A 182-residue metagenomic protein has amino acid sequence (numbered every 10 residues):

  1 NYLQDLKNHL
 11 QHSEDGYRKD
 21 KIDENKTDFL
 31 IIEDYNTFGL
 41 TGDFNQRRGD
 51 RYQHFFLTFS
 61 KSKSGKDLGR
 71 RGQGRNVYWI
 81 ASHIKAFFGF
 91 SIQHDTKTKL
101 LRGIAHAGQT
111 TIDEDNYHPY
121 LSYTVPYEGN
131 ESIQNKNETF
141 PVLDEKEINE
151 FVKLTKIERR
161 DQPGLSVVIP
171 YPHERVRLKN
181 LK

Functional and structural regions predicted by a protein language model:
Y2-H9, R70-K182: GHKL-type ATPase core
L10-T98: Flexible ATP-lid and adjacent glycine-rich G1/G2 motifs of the Bergerat
